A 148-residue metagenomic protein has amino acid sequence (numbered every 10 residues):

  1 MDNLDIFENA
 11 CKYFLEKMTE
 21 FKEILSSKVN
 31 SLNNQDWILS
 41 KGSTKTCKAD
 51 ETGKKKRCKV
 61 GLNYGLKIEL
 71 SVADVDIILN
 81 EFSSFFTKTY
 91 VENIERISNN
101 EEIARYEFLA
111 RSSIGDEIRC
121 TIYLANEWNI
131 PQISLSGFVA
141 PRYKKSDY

Functional and structural regions predicted by a protein language model:
M1-K55: N-terminal leader/targeting segments
C11, V29, I38, C58-K59 (+3 more regions): Mitochondrial intermembrane space
F21, L25, F108, C120-I122 (+1 more regions): Hydrophobic beta-strand residues in large extracellular and virion-surface proteins
N34-A49, I94-I118: Ser/Thr-rich, low-complexity intrinsically disordered terminal regions
G53-R105: Long, charged/polar, surface-exposed segments that mediate recognition or autoinhibition
G61, E117, Q132: Broad gene-expression machinery/nucleic-acid interaction feature
S112-I114, Y123-Y148: Non-cytosolic coordination micro-motifs
